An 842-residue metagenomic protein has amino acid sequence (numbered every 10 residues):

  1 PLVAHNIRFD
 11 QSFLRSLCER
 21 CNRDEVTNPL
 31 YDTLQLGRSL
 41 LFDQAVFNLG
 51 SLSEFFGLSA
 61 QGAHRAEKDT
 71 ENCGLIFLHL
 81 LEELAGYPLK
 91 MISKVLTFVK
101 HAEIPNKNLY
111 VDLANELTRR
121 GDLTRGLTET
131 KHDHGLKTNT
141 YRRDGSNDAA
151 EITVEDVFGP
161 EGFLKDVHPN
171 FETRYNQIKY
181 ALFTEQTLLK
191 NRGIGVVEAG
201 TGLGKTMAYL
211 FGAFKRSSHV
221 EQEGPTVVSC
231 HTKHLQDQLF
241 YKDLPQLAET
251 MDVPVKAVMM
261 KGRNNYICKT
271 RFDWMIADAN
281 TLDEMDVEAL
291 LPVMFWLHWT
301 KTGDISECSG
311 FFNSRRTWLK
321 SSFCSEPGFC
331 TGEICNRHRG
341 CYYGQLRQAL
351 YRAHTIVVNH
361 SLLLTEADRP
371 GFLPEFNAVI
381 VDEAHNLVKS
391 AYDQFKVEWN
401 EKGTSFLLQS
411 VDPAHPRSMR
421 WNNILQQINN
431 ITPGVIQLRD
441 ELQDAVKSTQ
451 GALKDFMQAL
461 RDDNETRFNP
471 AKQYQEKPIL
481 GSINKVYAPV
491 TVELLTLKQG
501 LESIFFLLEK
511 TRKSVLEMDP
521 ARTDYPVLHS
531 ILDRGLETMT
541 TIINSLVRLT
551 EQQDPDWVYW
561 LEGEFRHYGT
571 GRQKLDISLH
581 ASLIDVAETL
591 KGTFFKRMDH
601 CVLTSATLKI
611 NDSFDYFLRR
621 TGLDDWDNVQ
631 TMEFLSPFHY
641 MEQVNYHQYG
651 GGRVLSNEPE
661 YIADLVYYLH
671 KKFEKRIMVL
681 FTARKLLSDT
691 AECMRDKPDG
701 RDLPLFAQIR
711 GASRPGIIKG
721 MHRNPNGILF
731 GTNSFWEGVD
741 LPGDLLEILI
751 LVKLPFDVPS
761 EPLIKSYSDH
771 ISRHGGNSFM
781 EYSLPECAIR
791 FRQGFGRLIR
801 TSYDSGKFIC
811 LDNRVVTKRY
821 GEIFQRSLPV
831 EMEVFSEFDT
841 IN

Functional and structural regions predicted by a protein language model:
L2-C18, R38-V111, F808-C810: Acidic, Mg2+-coordinating catalytic module of metal-dependent nucleases/exonucleases that use a two-metal-ion mechanism
L78-D156, F838-I841: Acidic two-metal-ion nuclease catalytic site recognized across multiple nuclease folds, prominently DnaQ/RNase D-T
G135-Y141, E151-G162, V220-H354, Q409 (+4 more regions): A substrate-engagement module of RecA-like helicase motors
D148-V197: Conserved pre-motif I regulatory segment
K190-G212: Walker A/P-loop
Y209, D237, K242, P327-G328 (+3 more regions): Signature of the SF2 helicase/ATPase Hel1-core->accessory helical subdomain module
S321-H354, A367-P370, I504, L508-G650 (+3 more regions): A contiguous, basic/glycine-rich beta-loop/short-helix subdomain that forms a polymer-engagement track
Y649-N657, I709-V816: Conserved RecA-like P-loop NTPase helicase motor core
